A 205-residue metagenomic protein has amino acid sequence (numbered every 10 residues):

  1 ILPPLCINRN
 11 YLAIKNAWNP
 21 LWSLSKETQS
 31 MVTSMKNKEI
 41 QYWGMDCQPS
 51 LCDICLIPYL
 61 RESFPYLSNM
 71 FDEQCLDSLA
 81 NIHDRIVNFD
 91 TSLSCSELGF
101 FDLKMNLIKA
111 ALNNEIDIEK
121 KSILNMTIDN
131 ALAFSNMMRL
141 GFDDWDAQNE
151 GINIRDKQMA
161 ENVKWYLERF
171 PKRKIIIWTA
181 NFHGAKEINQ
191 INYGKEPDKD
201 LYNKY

Functional and structural regions predicted by a protein language model:
I1-Y205: Compositional signal for N-terminal targeting/processing segments
